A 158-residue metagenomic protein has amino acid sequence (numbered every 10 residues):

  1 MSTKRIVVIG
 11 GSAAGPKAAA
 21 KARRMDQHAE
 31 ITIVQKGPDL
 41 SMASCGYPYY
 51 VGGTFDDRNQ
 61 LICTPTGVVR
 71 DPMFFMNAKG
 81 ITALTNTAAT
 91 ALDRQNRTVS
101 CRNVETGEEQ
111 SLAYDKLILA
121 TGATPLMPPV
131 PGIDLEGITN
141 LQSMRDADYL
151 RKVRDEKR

Functional and structural regions predicted by a protein language model:
S2-L84: Beta1-alpha1 glycine-rich phosphate/pyrophosphate-binding loop at the start of Rossmann-like nucleotide-binding domains
S2-V7, V69-R158: FAD-binding core/adjacent interface of flavoenzyme oxidoreductases
